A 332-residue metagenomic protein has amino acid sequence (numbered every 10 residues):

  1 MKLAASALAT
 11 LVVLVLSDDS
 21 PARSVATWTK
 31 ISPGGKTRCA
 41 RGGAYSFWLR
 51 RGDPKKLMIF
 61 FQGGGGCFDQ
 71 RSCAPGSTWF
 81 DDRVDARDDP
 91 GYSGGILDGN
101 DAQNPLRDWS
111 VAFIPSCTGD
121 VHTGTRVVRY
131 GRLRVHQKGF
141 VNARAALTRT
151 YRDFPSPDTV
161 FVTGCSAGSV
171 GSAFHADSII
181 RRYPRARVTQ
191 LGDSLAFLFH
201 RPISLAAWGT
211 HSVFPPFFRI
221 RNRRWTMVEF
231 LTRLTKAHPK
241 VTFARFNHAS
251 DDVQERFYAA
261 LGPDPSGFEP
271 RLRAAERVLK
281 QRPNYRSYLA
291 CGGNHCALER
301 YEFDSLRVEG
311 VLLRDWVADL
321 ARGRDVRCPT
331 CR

Functional and structural regions predicted by a protein language model:
M1-K2, I59: Universal eukaryotic N-terminal targeting presequences
L3-S17: Sec-dependent N-terminal signal peptides of Gram-negative exported proteins
D18-R332: C-terminal His-loop and adjacent cap/lid subdomain of alpha/beta-hydrolase
